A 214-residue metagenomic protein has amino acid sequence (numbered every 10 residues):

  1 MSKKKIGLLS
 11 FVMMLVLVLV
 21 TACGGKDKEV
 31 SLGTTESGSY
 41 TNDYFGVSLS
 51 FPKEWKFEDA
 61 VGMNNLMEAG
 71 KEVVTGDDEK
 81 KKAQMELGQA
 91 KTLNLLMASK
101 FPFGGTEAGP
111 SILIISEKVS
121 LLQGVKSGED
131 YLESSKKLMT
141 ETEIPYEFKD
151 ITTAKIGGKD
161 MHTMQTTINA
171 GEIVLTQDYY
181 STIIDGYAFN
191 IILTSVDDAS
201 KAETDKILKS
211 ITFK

Functional and structural regions predicted by a protein language model:
S2-F11, V16-N94, K159, E172-V174 (+1 more regions): N-terminal targeting sequences that direct proteins away from the cytosol to non-cytosolic compartments
N42, K100, T182-I184: Active-site beta-strand termini and strand-to-loop segments that position acidic
G46, G109-S111, A188: Extracellular structured ligand-interaction cores
K53-T75, F103-S116, E133-Y146: Short, charge-rich amphipathic segments
K80-E129: A short acidic-to-branched-hydrophobic micro-motif
L113-K126, D130-K214: Short, well-structured beta-strand
